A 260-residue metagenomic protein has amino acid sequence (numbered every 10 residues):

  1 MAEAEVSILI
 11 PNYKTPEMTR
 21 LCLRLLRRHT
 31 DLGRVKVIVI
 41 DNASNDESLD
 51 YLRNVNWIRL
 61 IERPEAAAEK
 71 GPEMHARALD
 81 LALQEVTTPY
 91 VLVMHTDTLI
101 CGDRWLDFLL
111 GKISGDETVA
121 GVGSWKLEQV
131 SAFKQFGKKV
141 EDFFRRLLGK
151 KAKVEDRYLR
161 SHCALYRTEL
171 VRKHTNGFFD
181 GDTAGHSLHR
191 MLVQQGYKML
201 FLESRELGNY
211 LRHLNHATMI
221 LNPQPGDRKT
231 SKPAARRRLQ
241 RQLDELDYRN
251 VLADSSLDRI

Functional and structural regions predicted by a protein language model:
M1-L25: N-proximal low-complexity "stem/linker" segments adjacent to membrane-targeting elements
R24-R34: Short, acidic, metal-binding catalytic loop of nucleotide-sugar glycosyltransferases
D41-D50: A conserved acidic beta->alpha catalytic loop
N56-E85: Active-site-proximal specificity loops/subdomain of glycosyltransferases
V91: Short aromatic/hydrophobic "clamp" motif used to bind/position activated sugar donors
R104-W125: Conserved donor-nucleotide/metal-binding helix-loop-beta segment in metal-dependent transferases, i.e., the alpha-helix
A120-F136: Short beta-strand-to-loop element that shapes/binds the nucleotide-sugar donor at the catalytic cleft/hinge
F178-I260: C-terminal catalytic/acceptor-binding lobe
